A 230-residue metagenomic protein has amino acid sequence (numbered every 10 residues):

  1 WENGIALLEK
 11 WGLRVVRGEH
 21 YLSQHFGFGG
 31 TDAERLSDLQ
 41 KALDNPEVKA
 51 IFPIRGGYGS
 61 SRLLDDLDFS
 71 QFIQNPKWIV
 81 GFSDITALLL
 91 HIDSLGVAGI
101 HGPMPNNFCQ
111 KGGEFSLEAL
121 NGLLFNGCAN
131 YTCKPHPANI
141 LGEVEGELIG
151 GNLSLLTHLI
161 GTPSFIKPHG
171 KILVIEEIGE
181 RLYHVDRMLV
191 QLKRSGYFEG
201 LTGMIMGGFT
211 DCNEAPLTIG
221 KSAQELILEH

Functional and structural regions predicted by a protein language model:
W1-E47: ATP/NTP phosphate-donor binding region
V16-E19, G81, L201-G208: Short internal beta-strands
A50-F52, V80, I172-V174, I205: Structural motif
F52-S61, D66, F82: N-terminal glycine-rich "phosphate-gripper" loop used for MgATP/nucleotide binding and carboxylate activation
L67-I92, A98-M104: Short, acidic/small-residue loops that bind anionic groups at enzyme active sites
V97-G161: Conserved anion/nucleotide-ligand pocket segment
L148-K193: Oxyanion-binding "anion nests"
L192-H230: C-terminal active-site/capping subdomain that shapes the small-molecule cofactor and substrate pocket of enzyme
